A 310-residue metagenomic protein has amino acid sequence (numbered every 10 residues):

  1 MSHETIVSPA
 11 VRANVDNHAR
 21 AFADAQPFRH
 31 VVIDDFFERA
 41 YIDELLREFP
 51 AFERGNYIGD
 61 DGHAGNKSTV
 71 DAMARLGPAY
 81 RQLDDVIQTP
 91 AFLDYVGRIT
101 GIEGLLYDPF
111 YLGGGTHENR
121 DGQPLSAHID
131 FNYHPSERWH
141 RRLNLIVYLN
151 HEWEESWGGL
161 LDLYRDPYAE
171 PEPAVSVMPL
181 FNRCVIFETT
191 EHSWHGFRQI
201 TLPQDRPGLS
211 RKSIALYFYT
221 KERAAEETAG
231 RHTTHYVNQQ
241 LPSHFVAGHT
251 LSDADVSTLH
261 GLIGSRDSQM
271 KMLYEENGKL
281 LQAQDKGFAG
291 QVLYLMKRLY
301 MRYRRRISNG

Functional and structural regions predicted by a protein language model:
M1-V15, A19: N- or domain-start disorder-to-order transition segments that initiate the globular core
A19-I99: Non-heme Fe(II)/2-oxoglutarate
H30, H128, H195: Histidine-centered active-site/metal-ligand motif
V31, P78-V86, D130-P135, A169-A174 (+1 more regions): Active-site rim elements
R47-P50, R75, D84-R141, N150-E152: Non-heme Fe(II) oxygenase catalytic core, chiefly the N-lobe of the double-stranded beta-helix
S136-R141, H151-Q284, G290: Catalytic core of Fe(II)/2-oxoglutarate
N144-I146: Eukaryotic charged/polar low-complexity linker/IDR segments
K286, G290-S308: Short hydrophobic helices that act as membrane-entry/anchoring signals
